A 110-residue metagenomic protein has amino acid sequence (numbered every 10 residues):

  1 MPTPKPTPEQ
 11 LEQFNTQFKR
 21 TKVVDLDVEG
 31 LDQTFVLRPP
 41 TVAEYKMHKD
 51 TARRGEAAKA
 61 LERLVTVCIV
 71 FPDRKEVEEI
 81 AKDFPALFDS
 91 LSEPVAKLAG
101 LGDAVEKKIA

Functional and structural regions predicted by a protein language model:
P2-T16: Low-complexity intrinsically disordered segments
P4, T21, E106-K107: Generic cytosolic/nucleocytoplasmic N-terminal low-complexity/intrinsically disordered segments
F14-T16, D27, K59: Generic marker of residues within folded, mature protein domains
R20-G30: Short acidic-hydrophobic surface loop/beta-edge motif
E29-A110: Short, surface-exposed, charged amphipathic helix/loop patches that serve as local interaction elements
